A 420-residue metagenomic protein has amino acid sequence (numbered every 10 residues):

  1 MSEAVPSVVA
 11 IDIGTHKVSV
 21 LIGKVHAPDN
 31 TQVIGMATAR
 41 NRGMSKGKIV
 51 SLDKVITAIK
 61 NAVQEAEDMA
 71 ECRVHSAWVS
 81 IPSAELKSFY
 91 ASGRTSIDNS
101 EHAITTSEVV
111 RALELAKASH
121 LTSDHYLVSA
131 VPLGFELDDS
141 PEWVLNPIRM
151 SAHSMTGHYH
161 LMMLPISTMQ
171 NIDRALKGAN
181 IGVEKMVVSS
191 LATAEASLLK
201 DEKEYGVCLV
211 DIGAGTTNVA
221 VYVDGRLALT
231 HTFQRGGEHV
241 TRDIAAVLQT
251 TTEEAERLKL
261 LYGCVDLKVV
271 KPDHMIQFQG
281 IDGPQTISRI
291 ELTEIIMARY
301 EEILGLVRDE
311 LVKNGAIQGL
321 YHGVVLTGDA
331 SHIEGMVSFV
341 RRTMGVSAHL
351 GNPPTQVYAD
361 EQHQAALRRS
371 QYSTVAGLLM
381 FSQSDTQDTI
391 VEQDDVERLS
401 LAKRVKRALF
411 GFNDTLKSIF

Functional and structural regions predicted by a protein language model:
M1-T15, L21-A77, I81-L209, L227 (+5 more regions): Nucleotide/phosphate-binding catalytic cleft detector across ATP-hydrolyzing and phosphate-transferring enzymes
H16, G263-D266, G319-T343: Glycine-rich phosphate-binding loops at beta-strand->alpha-helix junctions
V18-G23, T217-V221: Short beta-strand scaffold segments in enzyme catalytic cores
I212, R299-R308: A general structural motif
V223-D243: Basic, amphipathic juxtamembrane/active-site segments that coordinate anionic phosphate or diphosphate groups
A228-L229, R242, S288-L292, H322 (+2 more regions): Short beta-alpha connecting loops at secondary-structure transitions that line or flank enzyme active sites
A246-T250, R342, V346, L350 (+1 more regions): Short, well-ordered loop/turn and helix-capping segments at boundaries between secondary-structure elements and domains
N352-S400: Glycine-rich phosphate-binding/hydrolytic loop that grips phosphoryl groups
